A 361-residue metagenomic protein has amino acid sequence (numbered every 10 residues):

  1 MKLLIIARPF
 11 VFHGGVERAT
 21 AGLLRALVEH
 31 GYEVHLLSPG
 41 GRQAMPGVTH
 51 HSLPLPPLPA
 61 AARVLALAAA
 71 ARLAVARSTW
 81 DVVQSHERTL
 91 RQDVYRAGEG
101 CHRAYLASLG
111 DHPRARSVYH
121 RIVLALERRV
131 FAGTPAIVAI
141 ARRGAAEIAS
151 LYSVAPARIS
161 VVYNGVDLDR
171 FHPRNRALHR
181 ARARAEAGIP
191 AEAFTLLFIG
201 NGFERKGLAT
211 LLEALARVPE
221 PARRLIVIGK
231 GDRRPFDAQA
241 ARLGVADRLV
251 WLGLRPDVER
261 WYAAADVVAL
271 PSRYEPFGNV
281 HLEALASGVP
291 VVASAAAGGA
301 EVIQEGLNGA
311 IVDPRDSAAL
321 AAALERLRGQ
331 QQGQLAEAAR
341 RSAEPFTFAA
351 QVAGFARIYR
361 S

Functional and structural regions predicted by a protein language model:
R18-G22, F194-R217, R234-P235, A318: A conserved mid-protein helix/loop that constitutes part of the nucleotide-sugar donor-binding site
A44, G202, R224-D247, L252: Short, structured helix-loop element that forms part of the nucleotide-activated donor/catalytic region
G133-V161, V166-P173: A short, active-site helix/loop in glycosyltransferases that binds the activated sugar's phosphate group
R182-A185, G333-P345: A short, well-ordered alpha-helix in the C-terminal region of glycosyltransferases
L254, R273: Aromatic "clamp/platform" in nucleotide-sugar-dependent glycosyltransferases that forms part of the donor/acceptor
G278-H281, G299: Short glycine/serine-rich donor-binding loops of glycosyltransferases
P290-A293, I303: Short hydrophobic beta-strand element within catalytic cores of glycosyltransferases and related nucleotide-activated
E305-G306, A310-S317, R326-Q331: Conserved acidic donor-binding segment of nucleotide-sugar-dependent glycosyltransferases
